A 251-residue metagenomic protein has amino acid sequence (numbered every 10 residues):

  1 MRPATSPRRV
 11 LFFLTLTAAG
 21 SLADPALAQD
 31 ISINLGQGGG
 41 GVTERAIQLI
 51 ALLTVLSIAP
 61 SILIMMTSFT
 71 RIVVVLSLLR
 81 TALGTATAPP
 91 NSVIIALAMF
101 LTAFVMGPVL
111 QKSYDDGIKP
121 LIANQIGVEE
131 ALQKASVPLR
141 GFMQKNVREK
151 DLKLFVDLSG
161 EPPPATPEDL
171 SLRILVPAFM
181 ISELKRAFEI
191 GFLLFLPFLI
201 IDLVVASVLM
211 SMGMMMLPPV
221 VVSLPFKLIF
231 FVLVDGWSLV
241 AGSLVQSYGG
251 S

Functional and structural regions predicted by a protein language model:
M1-A28: N-terminal secretory/membrane targeting signals
A26-S251: Hydrophobic alpha-helical segments and their helix-loop boundaries in membrane and membrane-proximal proteins
